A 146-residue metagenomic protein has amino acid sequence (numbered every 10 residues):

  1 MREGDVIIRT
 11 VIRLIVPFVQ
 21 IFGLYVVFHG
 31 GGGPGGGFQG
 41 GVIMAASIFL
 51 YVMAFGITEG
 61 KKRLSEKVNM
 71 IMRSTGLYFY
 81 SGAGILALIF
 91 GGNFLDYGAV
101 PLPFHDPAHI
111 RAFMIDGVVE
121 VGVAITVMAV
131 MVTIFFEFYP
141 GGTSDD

Functional and structural regions predicted by a protein language model:
M1-I8, L88: Short juxtamembrane and helix-loop transition motifs at transmembrane-helix boundaries in membrane proteins
V6, A46-M70: Cytoplasmic juxtamembrane interface segments
G31-A45: Short, non-helical or kinked segments that cap or interrupt transmembrane helices
G56-G60, G84-A99: Transmembrane alpha-helix boundary signature
I71-I89: Hydrophobic alpha-helical membrane-insertion segments
H105-V119: Short aromatic-rich membrane-water interface segments that cap or initiate transmembrane helices in multi-pass membrane
I125-T143: Transmembrane alpha-helical segments in integral membrane proteins
